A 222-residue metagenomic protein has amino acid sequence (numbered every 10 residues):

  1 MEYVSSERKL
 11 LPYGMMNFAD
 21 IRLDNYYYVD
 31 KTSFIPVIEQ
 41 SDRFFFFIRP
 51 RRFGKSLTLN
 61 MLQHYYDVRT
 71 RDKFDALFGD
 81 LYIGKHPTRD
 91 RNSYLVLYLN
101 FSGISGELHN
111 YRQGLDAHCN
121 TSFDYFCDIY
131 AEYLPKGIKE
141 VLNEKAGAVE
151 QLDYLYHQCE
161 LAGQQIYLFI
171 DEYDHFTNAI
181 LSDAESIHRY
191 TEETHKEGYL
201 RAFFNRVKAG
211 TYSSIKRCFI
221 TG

Functional and structural regions predicted by a protein language model:
M1-G222: Phosphate-binding site recognition
